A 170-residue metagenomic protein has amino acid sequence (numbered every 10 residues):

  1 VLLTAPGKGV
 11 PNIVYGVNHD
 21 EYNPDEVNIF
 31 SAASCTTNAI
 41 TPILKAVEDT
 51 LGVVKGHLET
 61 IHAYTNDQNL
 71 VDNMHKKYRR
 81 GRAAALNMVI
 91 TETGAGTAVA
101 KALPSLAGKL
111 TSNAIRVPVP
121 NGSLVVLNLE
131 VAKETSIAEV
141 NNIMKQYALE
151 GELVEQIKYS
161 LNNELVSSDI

Functional and structural regions predicted by a protein language model:
V1-G81: N-terminal Rossmann-like NAD(P) cofactor-binding subdomain of oxidoreductases, focused on the glycine-rich
G52-K55, T60-I170: C-terminal substrate-binding/catalytic lobe of Rossmann-fold NAD(P)-dependent oxidoreductases
